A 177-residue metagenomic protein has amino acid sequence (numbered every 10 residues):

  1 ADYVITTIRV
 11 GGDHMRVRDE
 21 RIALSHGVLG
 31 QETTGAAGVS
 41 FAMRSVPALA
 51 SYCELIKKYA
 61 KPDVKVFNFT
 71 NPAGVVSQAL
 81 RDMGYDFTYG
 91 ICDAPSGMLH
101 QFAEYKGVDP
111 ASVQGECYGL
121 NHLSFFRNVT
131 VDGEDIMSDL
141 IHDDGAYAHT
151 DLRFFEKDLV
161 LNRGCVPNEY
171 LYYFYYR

Functional and structural regions predicted by a protein language model:
A1, K61-V64, Y85-D86, P110-S112: Short coil/turn connectors at secondary-structure junctions
D2-I8: N-terminal Rossmann-like NAD(P) cofactor-binding module of classical short-chain dehydrogenase/reductase
V10-M83: Rossmann-fold NAD(P)-binding glycine/threonine-rich loop
R21, D82-F87, K106, T130-E134: Short secondary-structure boundary/capping segments
N68-N71, Y89-S96, E116-L120: Active-site nucleophile and cofactor-binding loops and adjacent substrate-binding regions of central metabolic enzymes
S77, L99-H100, F125-F126: Short helix/loop capping segments that flank catalytic or ligand/cofactor-binding pockets
D86-K106: Acidic, His- and aromatic-enriched active-site or binding-groove loops in soluble protein domains that engage sugars
E104-R177: Long, compositionally biased stretches enriched for glycine and/or charged residues
